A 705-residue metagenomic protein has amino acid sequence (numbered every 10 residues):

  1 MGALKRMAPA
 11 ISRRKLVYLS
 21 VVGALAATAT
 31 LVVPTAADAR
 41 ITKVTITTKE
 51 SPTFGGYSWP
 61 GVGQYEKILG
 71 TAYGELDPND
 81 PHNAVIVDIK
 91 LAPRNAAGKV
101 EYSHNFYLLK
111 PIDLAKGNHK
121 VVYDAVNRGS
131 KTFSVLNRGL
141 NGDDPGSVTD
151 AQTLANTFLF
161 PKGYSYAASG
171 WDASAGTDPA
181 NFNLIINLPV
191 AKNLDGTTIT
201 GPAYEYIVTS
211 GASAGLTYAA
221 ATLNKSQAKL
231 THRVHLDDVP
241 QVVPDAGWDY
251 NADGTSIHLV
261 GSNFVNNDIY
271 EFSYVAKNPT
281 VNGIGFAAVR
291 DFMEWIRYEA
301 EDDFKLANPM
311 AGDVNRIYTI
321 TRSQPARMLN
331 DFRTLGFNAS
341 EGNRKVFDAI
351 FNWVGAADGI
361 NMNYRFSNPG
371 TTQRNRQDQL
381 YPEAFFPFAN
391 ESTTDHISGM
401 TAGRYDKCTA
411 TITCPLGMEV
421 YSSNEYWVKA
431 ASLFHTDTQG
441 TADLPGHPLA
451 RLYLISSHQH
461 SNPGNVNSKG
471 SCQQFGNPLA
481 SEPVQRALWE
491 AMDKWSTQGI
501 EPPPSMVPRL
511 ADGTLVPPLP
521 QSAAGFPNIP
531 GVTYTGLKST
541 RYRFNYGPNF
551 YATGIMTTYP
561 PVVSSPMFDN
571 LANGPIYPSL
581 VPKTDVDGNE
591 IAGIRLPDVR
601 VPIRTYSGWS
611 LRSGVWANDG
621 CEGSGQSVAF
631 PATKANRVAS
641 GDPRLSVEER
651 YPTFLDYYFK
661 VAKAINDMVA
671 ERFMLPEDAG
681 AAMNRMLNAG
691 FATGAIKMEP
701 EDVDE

Functional and structural regions predicted by a protein language model:
M1-R13: N-terminal secretory signal peptides that target proteins for export/translocation
L16-V17, V289: N-terminal export leaders
A27-A36: C-terminal segment of classical bacterial N-terminal signal peptides
D38-E705: C-terminal His-loop and adjacent cap/lid subdomain of alpha/beta-hydrolase
